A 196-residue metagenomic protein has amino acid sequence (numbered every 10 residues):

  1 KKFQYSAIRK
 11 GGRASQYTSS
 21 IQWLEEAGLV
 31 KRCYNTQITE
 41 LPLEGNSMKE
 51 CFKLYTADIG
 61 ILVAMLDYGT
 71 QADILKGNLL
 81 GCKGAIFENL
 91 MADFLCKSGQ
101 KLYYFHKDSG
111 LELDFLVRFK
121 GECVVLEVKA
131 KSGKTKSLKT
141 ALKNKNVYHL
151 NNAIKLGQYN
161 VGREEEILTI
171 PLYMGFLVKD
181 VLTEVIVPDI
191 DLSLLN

Functional and structural regions predicted by a protein language model:
K1-K120: Accessory nucleic acid-recognition modules appended to NTPase machines
K31, I59-A64, V128-K136, V181-V185: Short, basic, helix/turn surface patches
C33-N35, F105-K107, L156-Q158, L172-G175: Conserved beta-strand termini and adjacent loop/short-helix elements that scaffold enzyme active sites in alpha/beta
Y103-Y104, V125-V128: Short catalytic-loop micro-motif centered on adjacent basic/acidic residues
E122-V124, N152: Structural motif
A130-Y173: Catalytic cores of nucleic-acid endonucleases
Y159-N196: Domain-level recognition of nuclease-like catalytic cores that cleave nucleotide substrates
